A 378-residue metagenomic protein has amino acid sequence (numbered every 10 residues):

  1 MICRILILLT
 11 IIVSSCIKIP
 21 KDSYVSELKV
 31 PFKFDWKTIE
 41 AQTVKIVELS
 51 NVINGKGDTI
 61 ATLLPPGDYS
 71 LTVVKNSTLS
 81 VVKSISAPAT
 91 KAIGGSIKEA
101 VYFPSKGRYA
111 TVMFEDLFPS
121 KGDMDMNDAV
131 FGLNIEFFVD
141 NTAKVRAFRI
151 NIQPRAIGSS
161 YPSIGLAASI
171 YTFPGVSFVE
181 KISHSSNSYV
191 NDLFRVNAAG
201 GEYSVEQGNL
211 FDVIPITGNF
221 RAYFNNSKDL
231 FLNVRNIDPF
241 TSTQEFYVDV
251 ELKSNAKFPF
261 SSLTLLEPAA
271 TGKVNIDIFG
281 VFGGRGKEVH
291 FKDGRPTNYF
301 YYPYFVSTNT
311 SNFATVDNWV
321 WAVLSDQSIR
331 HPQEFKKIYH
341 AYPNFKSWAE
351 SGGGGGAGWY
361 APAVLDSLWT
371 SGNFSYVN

Functional and structural regions predicted by a protein language model:
M1-L8: Sec-dependent signal peptide recognition, specifically the positively charged N-region followed immediately by
V13-F34: Bacterial Sec-dependent N-terminal signal peptides
I39-L64, M126, P162-I164: Short, ordered, surface-exposed loop/turn motifs in non-cytosolic proteins
E40-Q42, R146-I150, F246: Structural beta-strand segments of beta-rich domains
L64-K98: Short Pro-Gly-centered beta-turn/loop motif in secreted/extracellular proteins
L133, V145-A156: Short, well-ordered beta-strand segments enriched in hydrophobic/aromatic residues
G208-N378: A eukaryote-biased signal for long
